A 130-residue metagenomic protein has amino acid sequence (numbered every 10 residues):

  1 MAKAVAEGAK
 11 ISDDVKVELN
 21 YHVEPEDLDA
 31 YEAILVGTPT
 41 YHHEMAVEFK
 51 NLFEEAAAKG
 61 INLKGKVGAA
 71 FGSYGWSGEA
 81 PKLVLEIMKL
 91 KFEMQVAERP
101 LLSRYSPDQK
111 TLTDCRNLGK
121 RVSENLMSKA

Functional and structural regions predicted by a protein language model:
M1: Conserved alpha-helical elements of sugar-nucleotide-dependent glycosyltransferases
A4-N20, E26, A30-A130: FMN-binding flavodoxin-like domain, especially the glycine-rich phosphate-binding loop
